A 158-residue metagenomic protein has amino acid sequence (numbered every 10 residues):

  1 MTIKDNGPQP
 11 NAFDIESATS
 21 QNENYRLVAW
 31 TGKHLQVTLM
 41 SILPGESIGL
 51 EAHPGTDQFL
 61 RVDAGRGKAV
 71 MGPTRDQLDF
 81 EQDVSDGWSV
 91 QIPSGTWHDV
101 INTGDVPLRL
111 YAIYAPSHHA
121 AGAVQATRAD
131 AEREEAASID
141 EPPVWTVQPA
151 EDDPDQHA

Functional and structural regions predicted by a protein language model:
M1-Q36, G49, E81-Q82, Q125-A158: A short, N-terminal "cap"/entry segment at the start of jelly-roll beta-barrel domains of the cupin/DSBH fold
V37-S41, F59, E81, S89-Q91 (+1 more regions): Conserved hydrophobic/aromatic beta-strand scaffold that supports enzyme active sites
T38-P54: Conserved short histidine dyad/triad with adjacent acidic residue
G49-L50, A69-M71, I92, H98-G104: Short beta-strand His + acidic residue motifs that chelate non-heme Fe in jelly-roll/DSBH and cupin folds
G55-K68, G72-T74: Glycine- and acidic-residue-biased ligand/ion/polar-headgroup-sensing regions
F59, D105-A121: A short hydrophobic beta-strand segment most commonly corresponding to one strand of the jelly-roll/cupin
T74-S94: Short acidic-glycine-tyrosine-enriched beta hairpin
